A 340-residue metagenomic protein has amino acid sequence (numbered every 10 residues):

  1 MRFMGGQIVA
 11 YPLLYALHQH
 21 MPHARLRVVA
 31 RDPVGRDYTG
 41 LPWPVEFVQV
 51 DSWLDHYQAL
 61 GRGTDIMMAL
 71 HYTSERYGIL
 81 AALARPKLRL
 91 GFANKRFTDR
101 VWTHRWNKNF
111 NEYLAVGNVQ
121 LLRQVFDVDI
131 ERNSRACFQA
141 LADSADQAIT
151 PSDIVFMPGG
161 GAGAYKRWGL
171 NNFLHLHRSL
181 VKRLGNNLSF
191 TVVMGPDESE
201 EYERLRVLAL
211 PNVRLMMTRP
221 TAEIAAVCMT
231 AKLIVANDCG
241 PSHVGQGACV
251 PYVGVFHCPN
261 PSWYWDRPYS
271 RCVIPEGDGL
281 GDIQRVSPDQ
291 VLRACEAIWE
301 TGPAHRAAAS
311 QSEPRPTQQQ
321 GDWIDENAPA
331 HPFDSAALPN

Functional and structural regions predicted by a protein language model:
M1-N340: Catalytic machinery of carbohydrate-active enzymes, primarily nucleotide-sugar-dependent glycosyltransferases
